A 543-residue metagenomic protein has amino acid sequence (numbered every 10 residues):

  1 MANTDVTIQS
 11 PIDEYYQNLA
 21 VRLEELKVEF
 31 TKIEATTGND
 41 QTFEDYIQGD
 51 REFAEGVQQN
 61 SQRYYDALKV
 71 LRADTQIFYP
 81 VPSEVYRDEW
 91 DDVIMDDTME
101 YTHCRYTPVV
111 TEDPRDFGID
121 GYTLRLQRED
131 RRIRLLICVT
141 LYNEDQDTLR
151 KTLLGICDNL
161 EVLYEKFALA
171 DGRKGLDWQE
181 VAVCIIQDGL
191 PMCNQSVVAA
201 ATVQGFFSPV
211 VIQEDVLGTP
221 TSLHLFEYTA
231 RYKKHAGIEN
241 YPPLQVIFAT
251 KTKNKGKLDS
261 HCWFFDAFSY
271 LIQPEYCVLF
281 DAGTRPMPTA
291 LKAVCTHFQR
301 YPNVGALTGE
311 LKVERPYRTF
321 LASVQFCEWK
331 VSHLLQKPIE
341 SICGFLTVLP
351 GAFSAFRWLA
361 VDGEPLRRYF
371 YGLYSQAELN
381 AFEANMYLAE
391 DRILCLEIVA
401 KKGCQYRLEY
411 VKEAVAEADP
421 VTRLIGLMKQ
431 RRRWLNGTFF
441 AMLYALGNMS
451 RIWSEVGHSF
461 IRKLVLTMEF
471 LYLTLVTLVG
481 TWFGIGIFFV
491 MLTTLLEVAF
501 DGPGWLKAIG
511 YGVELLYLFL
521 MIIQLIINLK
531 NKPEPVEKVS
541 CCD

Functional and structural regions predicted by a protein language model:
A2-V479: Non-transmembrane catalytic domains and loops of membrane-associated enzymes and transporters that build or traffic
L466-D543: Membrane-embedded multi-pass helical conduit in multi-pass membrane proteins, especially envelope-biosynthetic
